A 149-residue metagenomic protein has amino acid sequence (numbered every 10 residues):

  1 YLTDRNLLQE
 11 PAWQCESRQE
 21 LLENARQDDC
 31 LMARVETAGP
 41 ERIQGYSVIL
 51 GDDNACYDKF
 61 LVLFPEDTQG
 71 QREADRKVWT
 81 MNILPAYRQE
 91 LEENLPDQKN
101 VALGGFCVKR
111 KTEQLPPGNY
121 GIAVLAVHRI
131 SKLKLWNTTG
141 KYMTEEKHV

Functional and structural regions predicted by a protein language model:
Y1-V149: Basic, ligand-binding patches in group-transfer machinery, especially extracytoplasmic/periplasmic segments
